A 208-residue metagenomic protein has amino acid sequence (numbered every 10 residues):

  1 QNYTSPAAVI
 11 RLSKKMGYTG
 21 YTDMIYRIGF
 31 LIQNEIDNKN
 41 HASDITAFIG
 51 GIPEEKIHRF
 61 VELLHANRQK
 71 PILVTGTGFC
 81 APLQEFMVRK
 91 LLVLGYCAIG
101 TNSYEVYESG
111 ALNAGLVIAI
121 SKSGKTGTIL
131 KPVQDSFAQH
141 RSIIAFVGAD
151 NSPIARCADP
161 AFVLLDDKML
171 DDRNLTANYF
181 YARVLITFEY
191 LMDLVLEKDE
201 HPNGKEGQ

Functional and structural regions predicted by a protein language model:
Q1-E62: HTH-adjacent hinge/linker in prokaryotic transcriptional regulators
H65-E200: Glycine-rich phosphate-binding loops that contact phosphosugars or nucleotide phosphates
K198-Q208: Internal, active-site/partner-interface "lid" segment
